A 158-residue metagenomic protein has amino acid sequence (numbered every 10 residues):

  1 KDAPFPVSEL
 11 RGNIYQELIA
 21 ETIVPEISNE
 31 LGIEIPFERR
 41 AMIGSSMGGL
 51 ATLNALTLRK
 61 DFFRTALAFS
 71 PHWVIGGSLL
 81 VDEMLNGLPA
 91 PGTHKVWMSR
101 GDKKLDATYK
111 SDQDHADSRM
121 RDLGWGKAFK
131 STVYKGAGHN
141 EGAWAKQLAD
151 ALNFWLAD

Functional and structural regions predicted by a protein language model:
K1-D158: Non-catalytic cap/lid and distal C-terminal segments of serine-dependent acyl enzymes
